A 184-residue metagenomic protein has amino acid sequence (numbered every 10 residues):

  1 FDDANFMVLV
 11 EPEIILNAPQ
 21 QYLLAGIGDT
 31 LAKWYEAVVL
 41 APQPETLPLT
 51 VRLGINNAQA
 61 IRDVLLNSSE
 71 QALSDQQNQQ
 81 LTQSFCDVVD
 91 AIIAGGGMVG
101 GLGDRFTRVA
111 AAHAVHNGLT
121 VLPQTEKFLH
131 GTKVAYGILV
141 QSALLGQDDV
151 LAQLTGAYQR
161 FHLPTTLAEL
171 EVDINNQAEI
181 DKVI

Functional and structural regions predicted by a protein language model:
F1-I55: A glycine/threonine-rich phosphate-anchoring loop and its flanking beta-alpha core in nucleotide/phosphate-binding
D2, L23, N57-A60, T107 (+3 more regions): A generic short alpha-helical patch detector that favors 3-5-residue windows in or near N-terminal regions
L16, V99, L129, A168-E171: Generic, ordered loop/turn and secondary-structure boundary motif
W34, V38-P42, A72, G95 (+1 more regions): A short secondary-structure junction motif
L47-G156: Active-site segments that bind and position negatively charged phosphate/pyrophosphate groups
Q147-I184: C-terminal charged capping/lid subdomain of soluble metabolic enzymes
